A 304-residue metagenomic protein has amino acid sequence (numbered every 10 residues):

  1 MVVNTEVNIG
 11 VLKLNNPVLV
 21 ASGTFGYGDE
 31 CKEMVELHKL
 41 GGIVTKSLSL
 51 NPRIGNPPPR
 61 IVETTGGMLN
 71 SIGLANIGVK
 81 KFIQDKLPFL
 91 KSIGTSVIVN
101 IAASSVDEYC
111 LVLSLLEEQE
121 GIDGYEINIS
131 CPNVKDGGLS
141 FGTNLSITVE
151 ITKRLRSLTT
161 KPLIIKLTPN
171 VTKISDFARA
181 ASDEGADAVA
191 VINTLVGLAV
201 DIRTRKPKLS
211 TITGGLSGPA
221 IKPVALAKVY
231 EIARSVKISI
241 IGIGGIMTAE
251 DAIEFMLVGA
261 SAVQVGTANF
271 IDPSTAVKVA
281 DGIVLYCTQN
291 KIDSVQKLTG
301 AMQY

Functional and structural regions predicted by a protein language model:
M1-V97, A102-A103: N-terminal capping/small domains of soluble enzymes
G23-T24, G244-I246: Active-site metal-binding loops of divalent metal-dependent hydrolases
E33, L37, S104-I241, M247-E254 (+2 more regions): Alpha/beta enzyme core
K46, F89, Q119, L158 (+4 more regions): Change "in soluble alpha/beta enzymes" to "in soluble alpha/beta proteins
S49-I54, P132-V134, V196-A199, F270-D272: Short gly/pro/ser/thr-enriched loop/turn and capping motifs at secondary-structure boundaries
G55-T65, V200-G214, M256, A268-D293: C-terminal helical cap(s) of enzyme catalytic domains, especially alpha/beta-barrels
I246-E250, D272, Y304: Small/polar glycine-rich anion-binding or flexible loop at a beta-alpha turn
Q296-Y304: A short, charged, Gly/Pro-tolerant segment at domain boundaries
